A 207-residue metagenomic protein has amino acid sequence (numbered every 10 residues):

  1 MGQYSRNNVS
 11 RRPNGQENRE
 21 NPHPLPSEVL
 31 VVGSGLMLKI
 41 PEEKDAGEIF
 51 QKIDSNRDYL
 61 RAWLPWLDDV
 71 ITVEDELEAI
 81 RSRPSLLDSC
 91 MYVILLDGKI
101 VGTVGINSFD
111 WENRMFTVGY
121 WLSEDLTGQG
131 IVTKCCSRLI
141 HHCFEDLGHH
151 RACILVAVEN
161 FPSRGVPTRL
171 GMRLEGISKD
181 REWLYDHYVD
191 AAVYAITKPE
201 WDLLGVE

Functional and structural regions predicted by a protein language model:
M1-E48, K52-Y59, M91-E207: Acyl-donor (CoA/ACP) binding surface of acyl/acetyltransferases
P41, K52, D68-D75, L86: Generic, well-ordered alpha-helical segments
D58-R81: Conserved GNAT-fold acetyl-CoA-binding loop/helix
I80-V93: A short helix-loop-beta-strand connector motif used in the catalytic cores of GNAT acetyltransferases and, in some
